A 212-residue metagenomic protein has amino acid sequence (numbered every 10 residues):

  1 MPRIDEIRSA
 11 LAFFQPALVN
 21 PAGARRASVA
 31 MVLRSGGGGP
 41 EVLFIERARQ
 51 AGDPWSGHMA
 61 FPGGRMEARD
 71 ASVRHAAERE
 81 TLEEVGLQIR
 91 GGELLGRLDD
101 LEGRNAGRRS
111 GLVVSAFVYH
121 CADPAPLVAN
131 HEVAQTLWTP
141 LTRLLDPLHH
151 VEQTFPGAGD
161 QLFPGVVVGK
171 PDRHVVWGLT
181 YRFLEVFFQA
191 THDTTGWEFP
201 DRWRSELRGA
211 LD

Functional and structural regions predicted by a protein language model:
M1-F61, R65-E83, L87-L127, T142 (+2 more regions): N-terminal leader/linker segments that precede catalytic domains of diphosphate-processing enzymes
P126-L144: Acidic, glycine-rich loop-and-strand cores that form catalytic or ligand-binding grooves in diverse globular domains
H131, L148, F188: Short, flexible helix/strand-to-coil boundary loops that buttress conserved ligand/catalytic motifs in alpha/beta
H150-A158: Acidic, negatively charged sequence signal that fires either on conserved catalytic/metal-binding carboxylates
